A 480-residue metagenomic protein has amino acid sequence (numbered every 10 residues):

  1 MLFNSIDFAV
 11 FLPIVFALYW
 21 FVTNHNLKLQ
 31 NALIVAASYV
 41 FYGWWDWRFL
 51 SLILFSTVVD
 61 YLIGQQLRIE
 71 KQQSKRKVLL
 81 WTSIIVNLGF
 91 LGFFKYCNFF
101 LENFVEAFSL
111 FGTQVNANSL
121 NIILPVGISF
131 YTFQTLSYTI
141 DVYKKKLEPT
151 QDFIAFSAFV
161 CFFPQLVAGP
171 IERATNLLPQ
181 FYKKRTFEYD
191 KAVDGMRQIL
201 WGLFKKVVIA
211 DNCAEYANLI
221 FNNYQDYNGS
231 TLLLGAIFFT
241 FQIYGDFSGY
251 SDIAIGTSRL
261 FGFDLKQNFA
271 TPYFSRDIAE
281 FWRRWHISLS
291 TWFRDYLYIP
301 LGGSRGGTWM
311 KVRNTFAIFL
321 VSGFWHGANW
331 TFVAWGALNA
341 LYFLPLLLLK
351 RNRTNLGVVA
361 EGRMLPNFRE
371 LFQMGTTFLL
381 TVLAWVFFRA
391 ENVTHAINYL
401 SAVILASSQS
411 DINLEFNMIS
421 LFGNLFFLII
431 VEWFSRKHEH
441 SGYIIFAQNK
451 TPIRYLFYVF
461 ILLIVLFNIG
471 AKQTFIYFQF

Functional and structural regions predicted by a protein language model:
M1-Q479: Membrane-embedded transmembrane alpha-helical bundles that form the catalytic cores of multi-pass lipid-modifying
